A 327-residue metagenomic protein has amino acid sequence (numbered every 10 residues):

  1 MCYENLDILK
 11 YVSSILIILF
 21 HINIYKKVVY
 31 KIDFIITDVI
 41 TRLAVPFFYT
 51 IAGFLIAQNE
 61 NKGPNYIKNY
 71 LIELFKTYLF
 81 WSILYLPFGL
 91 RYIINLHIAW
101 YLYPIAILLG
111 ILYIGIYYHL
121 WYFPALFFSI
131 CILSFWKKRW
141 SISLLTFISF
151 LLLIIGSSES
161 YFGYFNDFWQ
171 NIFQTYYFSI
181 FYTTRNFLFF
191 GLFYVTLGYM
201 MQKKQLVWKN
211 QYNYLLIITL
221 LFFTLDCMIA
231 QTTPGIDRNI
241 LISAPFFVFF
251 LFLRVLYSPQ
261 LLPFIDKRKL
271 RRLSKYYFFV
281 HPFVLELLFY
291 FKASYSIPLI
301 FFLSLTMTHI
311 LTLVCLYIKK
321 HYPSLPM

Functional and structural regions predicted by a protein language model:
M1-M327: Alpha-helical transmembrane segments and their immediate juxtamembrane cytosolic regions
